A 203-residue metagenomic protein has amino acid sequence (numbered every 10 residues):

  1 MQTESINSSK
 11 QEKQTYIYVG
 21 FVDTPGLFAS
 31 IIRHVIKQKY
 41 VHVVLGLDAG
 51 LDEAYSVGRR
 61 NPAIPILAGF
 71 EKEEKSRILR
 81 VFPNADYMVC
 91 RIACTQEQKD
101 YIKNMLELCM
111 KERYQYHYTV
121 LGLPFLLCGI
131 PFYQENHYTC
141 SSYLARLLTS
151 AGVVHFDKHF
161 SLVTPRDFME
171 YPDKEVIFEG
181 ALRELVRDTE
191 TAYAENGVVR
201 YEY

Functional and structural regions predicted by a protein language model:
M1-Y203: Cysteine-nucleophile amide-bond enzymes
